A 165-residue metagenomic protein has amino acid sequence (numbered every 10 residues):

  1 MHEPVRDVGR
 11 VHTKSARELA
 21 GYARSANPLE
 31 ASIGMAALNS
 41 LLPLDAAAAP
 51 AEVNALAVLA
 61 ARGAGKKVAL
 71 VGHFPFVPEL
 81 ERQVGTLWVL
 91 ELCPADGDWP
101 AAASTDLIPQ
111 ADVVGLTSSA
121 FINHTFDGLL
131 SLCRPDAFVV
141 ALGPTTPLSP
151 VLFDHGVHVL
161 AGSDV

Functional and structural regions predicted by a protein language model:
M1-F74: Electropositive, gly/pro-rich neighborhoods at or near active sites that engage anionic ligands
A51-L56, A95-A103, I122-N123: Active-site glycine-rich loop that binds ribose-phosphate moieties when present
K66, D112, H158: Conserved acidic residues
A69, V113-T117, V140: Structural motif
F76-L107, A111: Histidine/lysine/aspartate-rich catalytic loop segments that bind and position anionic ligands
E79, T125-L132, V151: A short acidic, amphipathic alpha-helical/loop segment
G85, R134-F138, V157: A short helix->loop->beta-strand "cap" motif at the edges of active sites that frequently abuts
V140-V165: C-terminal functional extensions of proteins
